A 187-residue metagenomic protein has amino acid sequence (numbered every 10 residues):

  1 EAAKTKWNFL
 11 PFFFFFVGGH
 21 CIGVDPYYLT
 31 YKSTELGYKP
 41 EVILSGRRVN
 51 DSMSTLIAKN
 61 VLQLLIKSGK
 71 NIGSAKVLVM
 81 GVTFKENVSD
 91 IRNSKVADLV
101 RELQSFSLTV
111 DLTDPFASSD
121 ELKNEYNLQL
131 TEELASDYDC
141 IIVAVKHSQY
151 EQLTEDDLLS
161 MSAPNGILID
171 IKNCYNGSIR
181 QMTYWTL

Functional and structural regions predicted by a protein language model:
E1-L187: Structural/interface elements that position substrates and couple domains in central-metabolism enzymes
